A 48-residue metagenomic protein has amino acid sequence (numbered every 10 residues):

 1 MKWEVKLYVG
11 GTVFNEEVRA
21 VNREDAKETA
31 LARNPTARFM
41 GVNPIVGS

Functional and structural regions predicted by a protein language model:
M1-V13: Short aromatic-glycine-(Arg/Gly/Cys) micro-motifs in beta-strand/loop hairpins
T12-N22: A short, exposed loop/beta-hairpin motif centered on an aromatic-Gly-Thr core
N22-R23, R38: Generic secondary-structure boundary signal with a strong preference for alpha-helix termini
A32-S48: Short, mixed-charge low-complexity intrinsically disordered segments
